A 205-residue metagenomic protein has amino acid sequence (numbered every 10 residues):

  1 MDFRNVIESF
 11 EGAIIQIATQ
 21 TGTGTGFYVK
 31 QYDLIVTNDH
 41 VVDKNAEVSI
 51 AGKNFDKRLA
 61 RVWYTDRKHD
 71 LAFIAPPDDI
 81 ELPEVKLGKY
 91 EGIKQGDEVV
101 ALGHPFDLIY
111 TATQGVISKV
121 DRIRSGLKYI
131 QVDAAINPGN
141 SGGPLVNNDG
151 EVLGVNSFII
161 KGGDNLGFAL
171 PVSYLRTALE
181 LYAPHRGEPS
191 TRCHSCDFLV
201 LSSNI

Functional and structural regions predicted by a protein language model:
M1-I7, A60, L82, P105 (+1 more regions): C-terminal cap/linker of serine protease catalytic domains
M1-V6, A13-Y32, D56-L59, K86 (+2 more regions): A conserved glycine-rich beta-strand in the N-terminal activation segment of trypsin-fold
D2, E47, P83-K128, N137 (+1 more regions): Flexible, gly/ser-rich surface segments that form the specificity/activation loops bordering the active-site cleft
N5-S9, V48-E81, L87-I93, L102-H104: Conserved catalytic-core segment of clan PA serine endopeptidases
G22, Q31, A46, T65-H69 (+1 more regions): Short, conserved beta-turn/loop elements at beta-strand boundaries and strand-helix junctions
F27, A135-N156: Catalytic nucleophile loop of clan PA
V29-K30, V42-D43, I93, V146: Short, well-ordered loop/turn sites that connect or cap secondary structure elements
D33, T37, G150: Cytochrome P450 catalytic-core helices
